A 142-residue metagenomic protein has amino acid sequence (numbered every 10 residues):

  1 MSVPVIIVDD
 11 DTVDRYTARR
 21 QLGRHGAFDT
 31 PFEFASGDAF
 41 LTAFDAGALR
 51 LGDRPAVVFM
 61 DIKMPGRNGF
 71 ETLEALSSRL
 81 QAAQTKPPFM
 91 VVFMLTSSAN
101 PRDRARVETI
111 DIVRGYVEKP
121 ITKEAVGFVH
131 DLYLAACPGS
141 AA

Functional and structural regions predicted by a protein language model:
V3-D14, A18-G23: Conserved acidic segment of CheY-like receiver
D14, N68, R102-R104: Alpha4-beta5-alpha5 switch/output surface of CheY-like receiver
E33-A46, G69: Helix N-cap/capping motif at the beta->alpha junctions
F40, V107-E108: Residue preferences within the helical output face of two-component receiver
T42, F70-P87: Short amphipathic alpha-helix used as the core "switch/output" element in two-component signaling
V58-D61, A83-R102, V117-E118: A short, hydrophobic beta-strand element within the central beta-sheet of small alpha/beta folds
M64: Receiver (REC) domain active-site loop signature in two-component systems and cognate sites in sensor histidine kinases
L95-N100, I110-L132, A141: Output/docking surface of receiver
